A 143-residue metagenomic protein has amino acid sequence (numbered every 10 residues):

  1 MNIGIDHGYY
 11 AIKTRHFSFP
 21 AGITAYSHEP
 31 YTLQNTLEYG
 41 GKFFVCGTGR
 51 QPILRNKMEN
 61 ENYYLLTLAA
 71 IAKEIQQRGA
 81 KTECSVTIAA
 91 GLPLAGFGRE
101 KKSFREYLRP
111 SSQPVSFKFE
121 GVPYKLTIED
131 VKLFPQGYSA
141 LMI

Functional and structural regions predicted by a protein language model:
M1-I143: Nucleotide/phosphate-binding catalytic cleft detector across ATP-hydrolyzing and phosphate-transferring enzymes
